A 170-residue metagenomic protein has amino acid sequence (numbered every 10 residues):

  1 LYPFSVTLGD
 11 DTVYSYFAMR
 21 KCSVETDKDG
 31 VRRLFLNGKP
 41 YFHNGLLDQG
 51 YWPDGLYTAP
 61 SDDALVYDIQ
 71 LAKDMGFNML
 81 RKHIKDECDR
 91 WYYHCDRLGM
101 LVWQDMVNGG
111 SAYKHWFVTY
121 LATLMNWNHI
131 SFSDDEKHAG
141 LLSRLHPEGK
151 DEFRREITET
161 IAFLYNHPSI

Functional and structural regions predicted by a protein language model:
L1-V102, I170: Secreted/periplasmic carbohydrate-active enzymes, especially glycoside hydrolases
N44-Q49, L56, D105-I161, Y165: Aromatic- and acidic-residue-enriched carbohydrate-binding clefts of CAZyme catalytic domains
